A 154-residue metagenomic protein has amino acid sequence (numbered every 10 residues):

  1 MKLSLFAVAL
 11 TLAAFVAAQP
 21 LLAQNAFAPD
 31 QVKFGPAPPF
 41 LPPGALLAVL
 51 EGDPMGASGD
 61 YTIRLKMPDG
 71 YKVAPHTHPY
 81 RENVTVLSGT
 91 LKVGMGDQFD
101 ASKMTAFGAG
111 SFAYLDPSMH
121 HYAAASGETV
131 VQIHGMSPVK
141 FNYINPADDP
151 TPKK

Functional and structural regions predicted by a protein language model:
M1-A7: Positively charged n-region of N-terminal signal peptides that target proteins for export
A7-A18: Bacterial N-terminal signal peptides
P20-G59, P146-K154: A short, N-terminal "cap"/entry segment at the start of jelly-roll beta-barrel domains of the cupin/DSBH fold
N25, S102, A124-K154: Double-stranded beta-helix
L41, P54-D60, A74-T85: His-enriched metal-coordination microenvironments in redox/metal-binding proteins
D53-M55, P68, D97-S118: Short acidic-glycine-tyrosine-enriched beta hairpin
P68-Y71, H78-Q98: Glycine- and acidic-residue-biased ligand/ion/polar-headgroup-sensing regions
V73-P75, V93-G94, L115, H120-S126: Short beta-strand His + acidic residue motifs that chelate non-heme Fe in jelly-roll/DSBH and cupin folds
